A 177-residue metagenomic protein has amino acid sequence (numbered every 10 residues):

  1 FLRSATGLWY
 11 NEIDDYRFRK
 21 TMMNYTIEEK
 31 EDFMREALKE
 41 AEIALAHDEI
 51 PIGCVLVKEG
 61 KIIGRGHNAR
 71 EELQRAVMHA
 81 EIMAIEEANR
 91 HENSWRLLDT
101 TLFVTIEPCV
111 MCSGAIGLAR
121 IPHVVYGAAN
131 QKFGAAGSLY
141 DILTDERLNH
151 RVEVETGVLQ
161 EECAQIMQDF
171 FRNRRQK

Functional and structural regions predicted by a protein language model:
L2-W9: Extreme N-terminal basic, low-complexity initiation segments that serve as generic localization/processing leaders
Y10-H47, M111-K177: Zinc-dependent deaminase
N24, E28, I50-P51, E71-H79 (+2 more regions): Residues at secondary-structure transition points
I52-V57: Short beta-strand scaffold segments in enzyme catalytic cores
I63-R70: Short beta->alpha transition motifs characteristic of CBS
R70, V104, A128: Residues that line or immediately flank small-molecule/substrate-binding pockets and catalytic motifs
V77-M78, I82-A115: Helix-adjacent hinge/juxtasegments
